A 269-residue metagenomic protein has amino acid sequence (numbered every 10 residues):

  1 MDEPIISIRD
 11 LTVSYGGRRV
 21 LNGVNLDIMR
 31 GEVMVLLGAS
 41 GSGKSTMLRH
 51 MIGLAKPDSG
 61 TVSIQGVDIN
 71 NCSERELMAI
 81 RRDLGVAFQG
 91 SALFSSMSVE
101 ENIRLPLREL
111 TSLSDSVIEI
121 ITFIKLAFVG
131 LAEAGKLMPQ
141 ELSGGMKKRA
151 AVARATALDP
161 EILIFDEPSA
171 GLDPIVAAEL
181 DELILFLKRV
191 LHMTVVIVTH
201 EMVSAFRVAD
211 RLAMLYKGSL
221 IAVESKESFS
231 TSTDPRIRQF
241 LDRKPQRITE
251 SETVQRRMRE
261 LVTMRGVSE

Functional and structural regions predicted by a protein language model:
I52: Helix-to-loop junction immediately C-terminal to a conserved catalytic motif
V67-D68, D115-E133: Conserved ABC ATPase "signature" region
I69-G85, D115, F229-T233: ABC ATPase NBD coupling module
M97-L105: Short coil-to-helix segment of the ABC ATPase nucleotide-binding domain corresponding to the Q-loop/switch region
M138-L142, M146: Conserved ABC ATPase signature
A157-E161: A short, proline-enriched helix->beta-strand linker immediately N-terminal to the Walker B motif in ABC-type P-loop
L163-D166: Catalytic Walker B motif of ABC-type/P-loop ATPase nucleotide-binding domains
